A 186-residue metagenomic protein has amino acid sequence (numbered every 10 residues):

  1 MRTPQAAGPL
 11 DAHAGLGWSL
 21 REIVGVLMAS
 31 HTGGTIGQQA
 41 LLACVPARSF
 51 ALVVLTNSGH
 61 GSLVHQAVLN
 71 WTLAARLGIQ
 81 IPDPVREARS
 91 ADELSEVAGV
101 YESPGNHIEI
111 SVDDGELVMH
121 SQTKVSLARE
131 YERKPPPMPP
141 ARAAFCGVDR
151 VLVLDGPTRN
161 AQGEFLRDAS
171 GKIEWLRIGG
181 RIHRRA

Functional and structural regions predicted by a protein language model:
M1-A186: Catalytic loop of the DD-peptidase/beta-lactamase superfamily, centered on the K-T-G motif and neighboring
